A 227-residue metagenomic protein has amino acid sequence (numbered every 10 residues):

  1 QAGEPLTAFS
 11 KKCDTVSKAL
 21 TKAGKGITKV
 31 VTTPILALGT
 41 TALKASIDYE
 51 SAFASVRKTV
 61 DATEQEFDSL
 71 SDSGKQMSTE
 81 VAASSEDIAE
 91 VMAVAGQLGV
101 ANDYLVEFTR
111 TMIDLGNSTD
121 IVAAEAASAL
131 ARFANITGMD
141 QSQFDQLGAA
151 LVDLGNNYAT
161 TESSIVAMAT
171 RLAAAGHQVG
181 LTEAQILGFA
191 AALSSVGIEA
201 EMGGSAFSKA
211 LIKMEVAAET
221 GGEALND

Functional and structural regions predicted by a protein language model:
Q1-I47, G116, V179: Low-complexity, glycine/alanine-rich, low-charge segments that are largely flexible
V31-T79, D87-Q97, V106-S118, E125-T160 (+3 more regions): Small-residue helix-packing and pore-constriction motifs in hydrophobic alpha-helices
